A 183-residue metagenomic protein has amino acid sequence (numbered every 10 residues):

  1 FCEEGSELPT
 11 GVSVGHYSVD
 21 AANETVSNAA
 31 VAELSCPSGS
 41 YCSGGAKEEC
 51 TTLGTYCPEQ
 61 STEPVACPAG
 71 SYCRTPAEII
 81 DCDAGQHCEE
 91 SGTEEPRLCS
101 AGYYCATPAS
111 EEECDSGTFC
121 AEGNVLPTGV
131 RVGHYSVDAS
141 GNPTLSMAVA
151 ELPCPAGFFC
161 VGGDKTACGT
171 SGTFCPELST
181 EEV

Functional and structural regions predicted by a protein language model:
F1-V183: Disulfide-rich, cysteine-dense extracellular ectodomains and adjacent flexible linkers of secreted and cell-surface
